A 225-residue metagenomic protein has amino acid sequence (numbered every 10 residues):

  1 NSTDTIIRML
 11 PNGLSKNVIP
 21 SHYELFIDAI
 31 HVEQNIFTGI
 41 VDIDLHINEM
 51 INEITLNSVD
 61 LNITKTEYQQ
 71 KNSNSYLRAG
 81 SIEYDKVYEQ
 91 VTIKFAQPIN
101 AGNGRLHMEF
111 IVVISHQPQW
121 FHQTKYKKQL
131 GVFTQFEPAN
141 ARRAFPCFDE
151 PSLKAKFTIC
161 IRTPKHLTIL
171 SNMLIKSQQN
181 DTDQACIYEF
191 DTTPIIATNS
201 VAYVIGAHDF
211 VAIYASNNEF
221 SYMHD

Functional and structural regions predicted by a protein language model:
N1-D225: Acidic/His-enriched low-complexity segments
